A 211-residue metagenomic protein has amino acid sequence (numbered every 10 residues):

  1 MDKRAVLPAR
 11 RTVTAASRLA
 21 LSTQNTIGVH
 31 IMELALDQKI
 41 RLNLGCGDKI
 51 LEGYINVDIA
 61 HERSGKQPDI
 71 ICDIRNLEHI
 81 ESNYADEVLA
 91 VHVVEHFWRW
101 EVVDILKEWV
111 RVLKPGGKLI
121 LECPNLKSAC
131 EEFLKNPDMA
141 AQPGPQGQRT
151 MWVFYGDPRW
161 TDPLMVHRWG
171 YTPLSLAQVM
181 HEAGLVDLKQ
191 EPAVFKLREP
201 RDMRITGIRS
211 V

Functional and structural regions predicted by a protein language model:
M1-D37: Membrane-proximal basic amphipathic "stem/tether" segments
R10-T12, N43-K49, P163-M165: Short low-complexity stretches enriched in small and charged residues
T14-L19, I80, L164-G170: A broad, low-specificity signal for short, low-complexity segments enriched in glycine/proline and polar/charged
T26-I27, C72, D104, Y171: Short, conserved clusters of charged catalytic residues that mark active-site and nucleotide-handling motifs
A35-L36, G47, L197-E199: A short catalytic or substrate-binding loop motif that flags glycine-/basic-rich loops and adjacent residues that bind
K39-E131, I205-R209: Conserved SAM-binding loop
W100-E108, V112-K114, K118-V211: S-adenosyl-L-methionine-dependent methyltransferase catalytic module, highlighting the catalytic core
